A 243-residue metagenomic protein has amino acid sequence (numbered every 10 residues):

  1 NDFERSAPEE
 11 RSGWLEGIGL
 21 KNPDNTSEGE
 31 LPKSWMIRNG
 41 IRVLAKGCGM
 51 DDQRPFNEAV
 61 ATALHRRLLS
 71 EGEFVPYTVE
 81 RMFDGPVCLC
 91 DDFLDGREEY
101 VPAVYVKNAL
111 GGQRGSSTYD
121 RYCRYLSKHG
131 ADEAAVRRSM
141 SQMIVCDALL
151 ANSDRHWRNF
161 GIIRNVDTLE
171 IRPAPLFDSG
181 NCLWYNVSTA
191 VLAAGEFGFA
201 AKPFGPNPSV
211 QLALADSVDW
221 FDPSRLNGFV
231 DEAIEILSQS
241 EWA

Functional and structural regions predicted by a protein language model:
N1-V145, L149-A151, I162-A243: Phosphate/dinucleotide-binding and metal-coordinating scaffold of catalytic cores in nucleotide-dependent enzymes
H156-G161: Canonical protein kinase catalytic loop motif
